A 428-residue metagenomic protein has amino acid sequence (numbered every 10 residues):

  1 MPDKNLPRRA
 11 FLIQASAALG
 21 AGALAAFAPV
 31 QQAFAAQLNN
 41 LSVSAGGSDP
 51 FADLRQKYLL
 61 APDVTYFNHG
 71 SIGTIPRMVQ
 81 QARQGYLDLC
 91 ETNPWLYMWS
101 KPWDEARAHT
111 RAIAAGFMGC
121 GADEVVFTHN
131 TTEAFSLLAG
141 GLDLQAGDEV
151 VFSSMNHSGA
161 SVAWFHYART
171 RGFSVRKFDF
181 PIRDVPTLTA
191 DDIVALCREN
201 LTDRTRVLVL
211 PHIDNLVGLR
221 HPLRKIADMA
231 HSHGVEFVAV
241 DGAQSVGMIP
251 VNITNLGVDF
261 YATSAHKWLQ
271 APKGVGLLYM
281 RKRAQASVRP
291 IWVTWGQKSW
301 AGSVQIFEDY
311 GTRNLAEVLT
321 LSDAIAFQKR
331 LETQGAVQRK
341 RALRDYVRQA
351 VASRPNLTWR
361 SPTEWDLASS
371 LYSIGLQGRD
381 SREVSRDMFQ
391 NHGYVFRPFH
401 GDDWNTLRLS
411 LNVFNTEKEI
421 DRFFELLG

Functional and structural regions predicted by a protein language model:
P2-P7, L12-G428: Pyridoxal 5′-phosphate
